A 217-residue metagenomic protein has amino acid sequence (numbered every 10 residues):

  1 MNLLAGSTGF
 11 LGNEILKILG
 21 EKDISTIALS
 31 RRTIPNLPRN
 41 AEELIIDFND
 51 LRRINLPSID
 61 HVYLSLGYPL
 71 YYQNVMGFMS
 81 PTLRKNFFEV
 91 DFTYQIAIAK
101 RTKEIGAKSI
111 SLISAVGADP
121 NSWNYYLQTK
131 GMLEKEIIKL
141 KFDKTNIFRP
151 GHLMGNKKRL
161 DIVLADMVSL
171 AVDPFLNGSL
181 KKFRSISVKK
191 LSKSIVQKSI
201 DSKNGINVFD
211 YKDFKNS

Functional and structural regions predicted by a protein language model:
M1, D60-Y63, S109: Structural motif
M1-K22: N-terminal Rossmann NAD(P)H-binding glycine-rich loop of SDR-like oxidoreductase domains
A5, L29-R32, S80-Q128, K139 (+1 more regions): Conserved Rossmann-fold NAD(P)-dependent oxidoreductase catalytic core, especially the SDR/UDP-sugar
L11-I15, I98, L133: Hydrophobic residues within alpha-helices that form the first helical element adjacent to the glycine-rich loop
G20-S25, A107: Conserved S-adenosyl-L-methionine
K22, P120-S217: Oxidoreductase cofactor-interface core, primarily capturing Rossmann-like NAD(P)-dependent enzymes
P35, N40-A97, R101-E104: NAD(P)H-binding glycine-rich loop region in Rossmannoid oxidoreductase-like domains and their noncatalytic homologs
P69, S114-G117, G151-M154: Active-site segment of SDR-like NAD(P)-dependent oxidoreductases
